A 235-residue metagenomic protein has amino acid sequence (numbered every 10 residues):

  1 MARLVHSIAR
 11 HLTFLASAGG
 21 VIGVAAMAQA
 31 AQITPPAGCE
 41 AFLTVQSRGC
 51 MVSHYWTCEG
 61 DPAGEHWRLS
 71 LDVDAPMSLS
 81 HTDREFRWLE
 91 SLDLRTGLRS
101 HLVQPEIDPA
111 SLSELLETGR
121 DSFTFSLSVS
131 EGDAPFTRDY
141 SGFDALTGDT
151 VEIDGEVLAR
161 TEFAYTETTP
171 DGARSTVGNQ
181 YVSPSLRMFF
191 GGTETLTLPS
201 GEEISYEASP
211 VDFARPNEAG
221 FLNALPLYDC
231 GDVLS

Functional and structural regions predicted by a protein language model:
A2-A16: Bacterial N-terminal signal peptides that target proteins for export
A18-Q29: C-terminal segment of classical bacterial N-terminal signal peptides
Q29-L69, E114-L115, F125: N-terminal cleavable signal peptides for secretion/export
S53-G60, H81, E85-T96, F143-T147 (+2 more regions): A structural signal for short, hydrophobic beta-strand segments that form beta-sheets in beta-rich/all-beta domains
L71-H81, R87-W88, L98-S100, D133-P135 (+2 more regions): Short, surface-exposed beta-strand/loop "edge" segments at domain boundaries and coil↔beta transitions
V73-F123: Mid-chain, structured segments of secreted extracytoplasmic proteins
L112-D171: Extended beta-strand-rich segments in extracellular/periplasmic secretory proteins, especially within noncatalytic
E156-V233: Extended soluble regions of mature proteins
